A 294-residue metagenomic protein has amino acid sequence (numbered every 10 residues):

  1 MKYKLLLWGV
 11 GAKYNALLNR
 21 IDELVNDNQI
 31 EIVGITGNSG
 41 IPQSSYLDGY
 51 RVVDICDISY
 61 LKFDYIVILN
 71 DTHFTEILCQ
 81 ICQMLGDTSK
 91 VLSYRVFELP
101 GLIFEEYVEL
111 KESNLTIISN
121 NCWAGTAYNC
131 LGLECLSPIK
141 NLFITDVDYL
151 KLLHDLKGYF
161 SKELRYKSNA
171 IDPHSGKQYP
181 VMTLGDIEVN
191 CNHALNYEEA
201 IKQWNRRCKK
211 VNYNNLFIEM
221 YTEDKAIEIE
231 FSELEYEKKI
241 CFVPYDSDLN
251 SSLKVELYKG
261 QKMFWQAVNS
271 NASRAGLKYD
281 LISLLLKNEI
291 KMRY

Functional and structural regions predicted by a protein language model:
M1-K62, V67-E106: Hydrophobic, well-ordered beta-alpha structural blocks that scaffold small-molecule cofactor pockets
S89-Y294: Extracellular glycan-modifying ectodomains
